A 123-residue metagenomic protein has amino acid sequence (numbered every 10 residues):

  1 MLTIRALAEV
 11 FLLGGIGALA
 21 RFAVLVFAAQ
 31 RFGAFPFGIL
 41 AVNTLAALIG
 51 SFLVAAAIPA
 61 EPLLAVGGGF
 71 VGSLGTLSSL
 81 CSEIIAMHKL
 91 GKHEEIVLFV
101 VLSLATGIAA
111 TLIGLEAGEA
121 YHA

Functional and structural regions predicted by a protein language model:
M1-A123: Membrane-interface helix-loop junctions in multi-pass transporters/channels
